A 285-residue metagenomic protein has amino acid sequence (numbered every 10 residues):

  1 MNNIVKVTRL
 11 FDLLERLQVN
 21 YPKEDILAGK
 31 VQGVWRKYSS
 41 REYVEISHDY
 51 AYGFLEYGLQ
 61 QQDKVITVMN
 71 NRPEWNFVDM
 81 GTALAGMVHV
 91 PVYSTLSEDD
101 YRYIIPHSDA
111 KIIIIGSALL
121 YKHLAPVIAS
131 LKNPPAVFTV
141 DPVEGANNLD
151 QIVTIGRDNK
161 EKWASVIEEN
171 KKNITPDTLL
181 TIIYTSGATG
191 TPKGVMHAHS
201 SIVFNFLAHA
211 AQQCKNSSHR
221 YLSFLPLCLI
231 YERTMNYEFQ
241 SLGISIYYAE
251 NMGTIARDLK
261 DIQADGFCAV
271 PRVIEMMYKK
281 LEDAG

Functional and structural regions predicted by a protein language model:
V5-L27, E45: A short N-terminal helical cap/helix-turn-helix that marks the beginning of AMP-binding/adenylate-forming
E15, Y57, L84-I155: Structural core segment of the AMP-binding/adenylate-forming
P22-D25, T139, E144, R157-Y184 (+2 more regions): Conserved pre-ATP/AMP-binding loop-to-beta segment of ANL
L27-R72, N76, M80, S97-R102 (+3 more regions): Conserved AMP-binding/adenylate-forming core of the ANL superfamily
K37-R41, L180-F206: Conserved AMP-binding A3 loop
V44-D49, P176, V195-N216: Conserved structural elements of the adenylate-forming
K64, N70-V90, S94-E98, P106-I112 (+2 more regions): A short helix-loop-beta submotif of the ANL/AMP-binding
V203-R220, L227-G285: Conserved AMP-binding/adenylation subdomain of ANL enzymes
